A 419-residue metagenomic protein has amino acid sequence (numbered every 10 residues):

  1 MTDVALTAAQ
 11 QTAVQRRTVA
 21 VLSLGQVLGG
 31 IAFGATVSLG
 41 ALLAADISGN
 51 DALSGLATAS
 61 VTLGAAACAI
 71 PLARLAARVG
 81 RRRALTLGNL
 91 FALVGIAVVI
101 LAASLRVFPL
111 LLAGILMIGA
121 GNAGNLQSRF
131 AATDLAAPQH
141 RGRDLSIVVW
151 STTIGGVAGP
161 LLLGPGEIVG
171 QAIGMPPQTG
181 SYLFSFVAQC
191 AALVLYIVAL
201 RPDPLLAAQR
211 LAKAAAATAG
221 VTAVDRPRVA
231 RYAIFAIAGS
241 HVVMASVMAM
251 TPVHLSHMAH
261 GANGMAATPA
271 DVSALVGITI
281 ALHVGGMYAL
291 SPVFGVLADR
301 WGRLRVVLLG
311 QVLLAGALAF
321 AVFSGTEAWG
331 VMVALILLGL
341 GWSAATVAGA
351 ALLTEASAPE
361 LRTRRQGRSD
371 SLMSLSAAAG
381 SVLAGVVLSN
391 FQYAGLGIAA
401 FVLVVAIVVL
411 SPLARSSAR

Functional and structural regions predicted by a protein language model:
T2-R16, R201-A236: Juxtamembrane intracellular "pre-TM" segments in multi-pass secondary transporters
V27, F108-A123, G330-A344: Hydrophobic core of transmembrane alpha-helices in multi-pass small-molecule transporters, especially MFS/SLC-type
L39-D51, A249-T279: Short amphipathic helix-loop junctions that connect adjacent transmembrane helices in Major Facilitator Superfamily/SLC
G40, A123-A137, A344-S357: Intracellular juxtamembrane helix-capping segments at the cytosolic ends of symmetry-related transmembrane helices
C68-R81, E167, A289-R303, L388: Helix-to-loop junctions at the C-terminal end of transmembrane segments in multipass secondary transporters
L90-L105, L313-T326: C-terminal ends and interior cores of transmembrane alpha-helices in multi-pass membrane transporters/permeases
G114-S151: Cytoplasmic helix-loop-helix junction between adjacent transmembrane helices in 12-TM secondary transporters
L163-G164, I168, F186-L211, L410-A414: C-terminal membrane-cytosol helix-exit motif in multi-pass small-molecule transporters
